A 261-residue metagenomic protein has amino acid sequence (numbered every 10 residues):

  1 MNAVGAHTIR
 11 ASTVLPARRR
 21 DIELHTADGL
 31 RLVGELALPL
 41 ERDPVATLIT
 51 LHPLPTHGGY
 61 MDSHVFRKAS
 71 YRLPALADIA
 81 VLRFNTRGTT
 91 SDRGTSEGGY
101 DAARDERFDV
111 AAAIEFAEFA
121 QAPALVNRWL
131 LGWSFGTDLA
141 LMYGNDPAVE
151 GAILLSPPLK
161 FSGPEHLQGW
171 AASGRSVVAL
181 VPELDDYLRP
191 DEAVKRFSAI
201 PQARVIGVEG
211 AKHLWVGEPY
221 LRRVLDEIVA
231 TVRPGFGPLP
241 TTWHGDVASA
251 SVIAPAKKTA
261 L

Functional and structural regions predicted by a protein language model:
N2-R42, A46: N-terminal cap/lid segment of alpha/beta-hydrolase-fold proteins
L40-R83: Short, surface-exposed "cap/lid" segments of acyl-processing enzymes
G99-A120: Alpha/beta-hydrolase active-site loop
L131-A140: Gly/Ala-rich beta-loop-alpha elbow adjacent to hydrolase catalytic centers
K160-F161, E183-L188, H213-L214: Acidic catalytic loop of the alpha/beta-hydrolase fold
E165-L167, L188-S198, Y220: Short alpha-helix in the alpha/beta-hydrolase fold that links the catalytic acid
S173-G174, V178-V181, D185: Short beta-strand/loop motif that positions the catalytic acidic residue of the alpha/beta-hydrolase fold
A211-R223: Catalytic histidine-centered segment of alpha/beta-hydrolase-like enzymes
